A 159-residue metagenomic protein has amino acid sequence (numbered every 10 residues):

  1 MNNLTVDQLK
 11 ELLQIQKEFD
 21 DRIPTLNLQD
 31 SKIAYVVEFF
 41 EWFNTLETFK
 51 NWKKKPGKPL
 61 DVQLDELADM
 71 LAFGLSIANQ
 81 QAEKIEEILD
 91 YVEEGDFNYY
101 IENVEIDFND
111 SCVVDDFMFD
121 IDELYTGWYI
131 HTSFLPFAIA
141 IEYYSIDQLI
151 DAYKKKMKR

Functional and structural regions predicted by a protein language model:
M1-R159: Flexible "arm" and connector segments at domain edges
